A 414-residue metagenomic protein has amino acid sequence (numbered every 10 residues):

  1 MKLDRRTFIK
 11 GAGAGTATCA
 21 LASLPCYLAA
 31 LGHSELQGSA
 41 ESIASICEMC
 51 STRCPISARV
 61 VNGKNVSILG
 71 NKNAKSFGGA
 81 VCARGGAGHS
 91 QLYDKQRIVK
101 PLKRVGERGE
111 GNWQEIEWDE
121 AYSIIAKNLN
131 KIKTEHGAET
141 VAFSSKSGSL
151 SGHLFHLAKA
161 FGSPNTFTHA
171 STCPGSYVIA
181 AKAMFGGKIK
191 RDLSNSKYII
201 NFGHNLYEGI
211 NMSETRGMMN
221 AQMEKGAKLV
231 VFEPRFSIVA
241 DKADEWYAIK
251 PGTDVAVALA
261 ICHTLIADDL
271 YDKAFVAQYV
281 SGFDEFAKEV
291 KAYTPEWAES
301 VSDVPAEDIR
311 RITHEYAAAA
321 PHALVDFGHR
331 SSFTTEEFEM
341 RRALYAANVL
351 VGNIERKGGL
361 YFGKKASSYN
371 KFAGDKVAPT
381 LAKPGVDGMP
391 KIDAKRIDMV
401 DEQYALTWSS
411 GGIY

Functional and structural regions predicted by a protein language model:
M1-D268, P305, I309, Q403: N-terminal export/assembly segments and adjacent metallocofactor-ligating motifs of anaerobic energy-metabolism
Y27-L28, R84-G86, F327-H329, A343 (+2 more regions): Short, charged/polar low-complexity linear motifs in solvent-exposed/disordered segments
R84-P101, F161, N370, V377-R396: Short, compositionally biased "basic patch" segments
E135, P174-L344, L350-K357, K365-K371 (+1 more regions): Non-catalytic alpha/beta scaffold blocks inside enzyme catalytic domains
A158-F161, A347, V351: Hydrophobic, Leu/Ile/Phe/Ala-enriched alpha-helical segments that form helix-helix packing faces
Y361: Luminal/periplasmic acceptor-recognition loop/helix of membrane-associated glycosyltransferases
